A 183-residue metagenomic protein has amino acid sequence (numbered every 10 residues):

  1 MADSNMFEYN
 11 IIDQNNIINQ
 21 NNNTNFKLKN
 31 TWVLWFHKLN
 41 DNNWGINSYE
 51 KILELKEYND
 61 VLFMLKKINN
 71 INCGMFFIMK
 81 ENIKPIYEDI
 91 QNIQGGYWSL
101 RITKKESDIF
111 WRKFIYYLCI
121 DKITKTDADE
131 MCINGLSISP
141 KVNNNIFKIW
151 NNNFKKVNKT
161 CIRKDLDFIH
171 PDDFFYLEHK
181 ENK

Functional and structural regions predicted by a protein language model:
M1-N25, K29-T31, N47, N69-K183: Conserved NAD+-utilizing ADP-ribose enzyme module
N25-L53: Glycine-rich loop/turn
I46-I71, L100: Extended catalytic/binding region for NAD+/ADP-ribose chemistry, centered on the ART fold
